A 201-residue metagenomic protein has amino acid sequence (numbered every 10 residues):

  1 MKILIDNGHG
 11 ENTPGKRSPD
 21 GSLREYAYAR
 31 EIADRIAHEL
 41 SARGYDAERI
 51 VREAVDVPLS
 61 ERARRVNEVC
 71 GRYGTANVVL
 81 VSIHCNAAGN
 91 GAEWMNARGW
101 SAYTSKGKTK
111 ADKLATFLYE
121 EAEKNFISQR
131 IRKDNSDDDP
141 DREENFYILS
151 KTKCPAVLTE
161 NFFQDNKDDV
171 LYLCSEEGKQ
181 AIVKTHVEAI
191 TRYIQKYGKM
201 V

Functional and structural regions predicted by a protein language model:
M1-I3: Extreme N-terminal starter segment of soluble prokaryotic enzymes
D6-T13: Short acidic/polar micro-motifs centered on Gly/Asp/Asn
P14-D20, D168-L173: Short acidic, glycine/proline-rich loop/turn micro-motifs
G15-E31: Glycine- and acidic-residue-enriched helix-capping/strand-helix junction motifs
A27-V201: Active-site-proximal helix/loop segments of hydrolytic enzymes
